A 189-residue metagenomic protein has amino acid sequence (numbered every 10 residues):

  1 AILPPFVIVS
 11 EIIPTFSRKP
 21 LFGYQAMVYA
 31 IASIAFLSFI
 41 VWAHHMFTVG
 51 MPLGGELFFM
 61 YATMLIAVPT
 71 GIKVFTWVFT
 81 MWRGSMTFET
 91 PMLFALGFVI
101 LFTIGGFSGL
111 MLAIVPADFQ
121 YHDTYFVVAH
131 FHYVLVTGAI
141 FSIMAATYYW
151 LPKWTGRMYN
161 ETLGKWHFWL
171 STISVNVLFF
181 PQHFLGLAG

Functional and structural regions predicted by a protein language model:
A1-G189: Membrane-embedded and interfacial regions of multi-pass energy-transducing membrane proteins
